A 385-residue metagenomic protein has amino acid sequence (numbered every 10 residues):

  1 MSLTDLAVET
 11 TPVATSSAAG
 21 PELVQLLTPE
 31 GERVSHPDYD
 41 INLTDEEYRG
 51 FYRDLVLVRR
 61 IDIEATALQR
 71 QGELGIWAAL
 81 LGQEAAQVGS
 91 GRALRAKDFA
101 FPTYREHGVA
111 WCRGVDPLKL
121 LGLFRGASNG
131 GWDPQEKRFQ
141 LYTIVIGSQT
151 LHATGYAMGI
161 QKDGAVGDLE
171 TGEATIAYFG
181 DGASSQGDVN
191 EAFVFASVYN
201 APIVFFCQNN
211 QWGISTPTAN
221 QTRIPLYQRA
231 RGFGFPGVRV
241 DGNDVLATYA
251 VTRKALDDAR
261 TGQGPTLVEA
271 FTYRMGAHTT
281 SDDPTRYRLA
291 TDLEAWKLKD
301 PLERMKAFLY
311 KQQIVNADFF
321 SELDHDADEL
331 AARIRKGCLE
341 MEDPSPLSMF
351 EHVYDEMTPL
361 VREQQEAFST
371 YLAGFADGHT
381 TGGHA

Functional and structural regions predicted by a protein language model:
M1-A85, G276, T285, A290-A385: Conserved acidic/glycine
T15-S17, S90-A93, D257-A259: A general structural signal for short secondary-structure junctions and capping/turn motifs
L23, K97, P265: A residue-level signal for beta-strand positions that form part of recognition/binding surfaces within mature
E32-R33, H107, N210-G213: A short, flexible beta-alpha/helix-coil linker loop
R60-I63, A67-A201, P217-Y227, R231-G234: Cofactor-binding active-site loop characterized by glycine-rich and histidine/acidic residues
Y104, A270-T272, V353: A general secondary-structure junction signal
G147-E340: Glycine-rich ThDP/TPP pyrophosphate-binding loop and its adjacent helix/strand module within ThDP-dependent enzymes
